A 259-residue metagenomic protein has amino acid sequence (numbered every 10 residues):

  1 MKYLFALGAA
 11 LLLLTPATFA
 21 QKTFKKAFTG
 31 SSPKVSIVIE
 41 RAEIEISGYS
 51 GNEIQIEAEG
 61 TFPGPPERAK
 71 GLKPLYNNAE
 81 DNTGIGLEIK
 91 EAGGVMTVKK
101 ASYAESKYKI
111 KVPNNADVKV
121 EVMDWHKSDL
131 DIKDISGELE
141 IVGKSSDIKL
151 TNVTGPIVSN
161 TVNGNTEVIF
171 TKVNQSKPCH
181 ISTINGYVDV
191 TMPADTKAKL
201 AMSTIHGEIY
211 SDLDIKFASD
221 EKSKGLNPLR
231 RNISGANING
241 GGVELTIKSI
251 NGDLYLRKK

Functional and structural regions predicted by a protein language model:
M1-F24: Bacterial Sec-dependent N-terminal signal peptides
Q21-V38, E43-W125, D131-E140, P156-V158 (+4 more regions): Acidic (Asp/Glu) and glycine-rich low-complexity loops/linkers that are typically intrinsically disordered
K144-D147: Short, small/hydrophobic-biased targeting/export segments
T151, P156, I169-T171: Detector for outer-membrane/organellar transmembrane beta-barrel domains, recognizing the amphipathic beta-strand
N160, F170-D195, K199: Flexible, glycine-rich surface segments
T166: N-terminal/domain-start segments enriched in small and hydrophobic, helix-friendly residues, covering either
